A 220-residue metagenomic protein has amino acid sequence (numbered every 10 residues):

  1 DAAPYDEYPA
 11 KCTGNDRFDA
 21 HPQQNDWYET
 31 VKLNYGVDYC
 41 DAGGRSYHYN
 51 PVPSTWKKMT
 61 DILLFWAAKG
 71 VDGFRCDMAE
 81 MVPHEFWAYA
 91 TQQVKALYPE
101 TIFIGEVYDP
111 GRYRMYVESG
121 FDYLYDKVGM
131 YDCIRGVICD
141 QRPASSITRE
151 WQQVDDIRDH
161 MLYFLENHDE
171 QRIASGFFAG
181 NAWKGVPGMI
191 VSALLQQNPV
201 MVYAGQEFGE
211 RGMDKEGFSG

Functional and structural regions predicted by a protein language model:
D1-F65, A90, A96: Substrate-binding/active-site clefts of carbohydrate-active enzymes
E29, Y35, D41, D155-G180: Active-site clefts of carbohydrate-active enzymes
D61-L64, D72-M161, A182, V191 (+1 more regions): Active-site-proximal helices and loops of the catalytic beta/alpha 8
D109, D169-E170, F178, E207-G209: Short, glycine-/Ser/Thr-/acidic-enriched flexible segments
G185-P187: Conserved interdomain hinge at the start of the Helicase C-terminal
M189-G212: Substrate-binding cleft of secreted/luminal carbohydrate-active enzymes
